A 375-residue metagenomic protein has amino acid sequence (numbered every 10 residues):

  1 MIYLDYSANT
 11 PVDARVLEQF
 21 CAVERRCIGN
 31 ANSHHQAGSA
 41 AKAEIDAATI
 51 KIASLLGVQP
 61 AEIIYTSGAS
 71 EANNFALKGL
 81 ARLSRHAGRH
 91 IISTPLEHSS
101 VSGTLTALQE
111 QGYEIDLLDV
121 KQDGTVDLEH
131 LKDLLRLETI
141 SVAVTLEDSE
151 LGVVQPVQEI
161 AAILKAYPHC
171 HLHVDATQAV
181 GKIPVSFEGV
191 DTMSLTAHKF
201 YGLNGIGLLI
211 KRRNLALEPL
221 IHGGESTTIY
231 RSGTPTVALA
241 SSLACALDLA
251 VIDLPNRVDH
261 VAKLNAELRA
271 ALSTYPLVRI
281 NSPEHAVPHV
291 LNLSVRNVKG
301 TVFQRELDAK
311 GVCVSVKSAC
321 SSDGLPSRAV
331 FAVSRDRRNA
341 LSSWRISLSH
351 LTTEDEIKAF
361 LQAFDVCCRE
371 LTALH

Functional and structural regions predicted by a protein language model:
M1-H375: Pyridoxal 5′-phosphate
